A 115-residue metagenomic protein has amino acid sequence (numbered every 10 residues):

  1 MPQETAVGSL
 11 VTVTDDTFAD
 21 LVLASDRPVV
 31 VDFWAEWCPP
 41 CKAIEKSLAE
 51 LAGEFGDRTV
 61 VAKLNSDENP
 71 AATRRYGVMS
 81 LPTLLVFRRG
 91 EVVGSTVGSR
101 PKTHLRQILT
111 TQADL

Functional and structural regions predicted by a protein language model:
M1-V30, A35-V60, D67-A71, R75-T83 (+1 more regions): Proteins that catalyze or organize thiol-disulfide redox chemistry and the adjacent proteostasis machinery handling
